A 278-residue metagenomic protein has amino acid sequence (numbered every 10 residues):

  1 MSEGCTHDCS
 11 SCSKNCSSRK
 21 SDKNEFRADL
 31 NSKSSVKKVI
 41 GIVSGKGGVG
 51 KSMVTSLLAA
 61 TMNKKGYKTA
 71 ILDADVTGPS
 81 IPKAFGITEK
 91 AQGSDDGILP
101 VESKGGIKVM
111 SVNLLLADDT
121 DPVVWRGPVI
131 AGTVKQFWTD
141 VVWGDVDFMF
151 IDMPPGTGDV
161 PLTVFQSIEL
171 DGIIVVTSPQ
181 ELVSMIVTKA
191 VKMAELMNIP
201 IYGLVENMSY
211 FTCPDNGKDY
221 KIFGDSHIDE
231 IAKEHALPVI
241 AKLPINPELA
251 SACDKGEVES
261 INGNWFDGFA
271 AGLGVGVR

Functional and structural regions predicted by a protein language model:
M1-N24, V191-R278: C-terminal lobe/tail of nucleotide-utilizing enzymes
N31-K37: Phosphate-binding P-loop
V36, G47, D73, I81 (+7 more regions): Residue-level signature of catalytic and energy-coupling elements of molecular machines, predominantly ATP/GTP-dependent
K38-V76, V191: Walker A/P-loop phosphate-binding motif and the immediately C-terminal alpha-helix
K68-T69, A74-D119, A131: Phosphate-binding loop that captures ATP/GTP phosphates
M110, V134, M153, Q166 (+2 more regions): Glycine-rich phosphate-binding loops of nucleotide-dependent enzymes
L116-V164: Phosphate-binding/switch loop-helix module in NTP-utilizing enzymes
G144-I151, T157-G158, E169-A190: Conserved Switch II/interswitch segment of TRAFAC-class P-loop GTPases
